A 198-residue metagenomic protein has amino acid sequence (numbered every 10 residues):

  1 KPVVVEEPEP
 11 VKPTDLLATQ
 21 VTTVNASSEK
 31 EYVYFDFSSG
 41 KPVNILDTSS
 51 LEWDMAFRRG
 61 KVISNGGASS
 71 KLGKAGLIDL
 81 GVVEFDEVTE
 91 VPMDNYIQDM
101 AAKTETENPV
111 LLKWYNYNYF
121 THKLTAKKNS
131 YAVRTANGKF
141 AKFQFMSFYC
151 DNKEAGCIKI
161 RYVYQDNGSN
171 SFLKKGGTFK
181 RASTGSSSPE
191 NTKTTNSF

Functional and structural regions predicted by a protein language model:
K1-F198: Surface-exposed, beta-sheet-biased, low-hydrophobicity segments with strongly acidic/polar composition
